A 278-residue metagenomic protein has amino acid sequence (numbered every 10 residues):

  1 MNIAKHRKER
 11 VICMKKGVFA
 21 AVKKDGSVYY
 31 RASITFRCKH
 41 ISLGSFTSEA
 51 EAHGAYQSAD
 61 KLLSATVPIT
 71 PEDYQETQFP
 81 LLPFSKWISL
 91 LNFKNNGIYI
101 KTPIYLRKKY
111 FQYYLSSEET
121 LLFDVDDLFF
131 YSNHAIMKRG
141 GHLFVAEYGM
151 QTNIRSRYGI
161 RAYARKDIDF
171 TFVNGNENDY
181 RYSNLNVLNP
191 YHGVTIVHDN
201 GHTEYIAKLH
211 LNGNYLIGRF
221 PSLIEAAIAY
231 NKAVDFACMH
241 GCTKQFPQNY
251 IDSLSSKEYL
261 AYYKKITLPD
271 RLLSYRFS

Functional and structural regions predicted by a protein language model:
N2-S278: Boundary-flanking segments of nucleic-acid-binding domains in nuclear regulatory proteins
